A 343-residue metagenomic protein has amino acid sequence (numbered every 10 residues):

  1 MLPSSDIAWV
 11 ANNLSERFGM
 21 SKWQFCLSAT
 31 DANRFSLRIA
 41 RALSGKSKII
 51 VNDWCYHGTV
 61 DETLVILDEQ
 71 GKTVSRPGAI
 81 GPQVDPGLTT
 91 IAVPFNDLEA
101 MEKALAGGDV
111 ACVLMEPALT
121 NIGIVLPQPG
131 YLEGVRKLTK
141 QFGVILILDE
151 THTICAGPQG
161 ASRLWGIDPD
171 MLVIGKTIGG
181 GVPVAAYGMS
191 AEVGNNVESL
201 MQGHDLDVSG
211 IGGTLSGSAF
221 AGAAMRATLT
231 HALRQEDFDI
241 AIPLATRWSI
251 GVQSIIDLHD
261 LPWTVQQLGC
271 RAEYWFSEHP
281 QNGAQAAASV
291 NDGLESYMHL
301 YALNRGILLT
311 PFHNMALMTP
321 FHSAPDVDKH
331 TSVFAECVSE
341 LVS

Functional and structural regions predicted by a protein language model:
M1-S343: Conserved N-terminal phosphate-binding loop of PLP-dependent enzymes in the Aspartate aminotransferase
